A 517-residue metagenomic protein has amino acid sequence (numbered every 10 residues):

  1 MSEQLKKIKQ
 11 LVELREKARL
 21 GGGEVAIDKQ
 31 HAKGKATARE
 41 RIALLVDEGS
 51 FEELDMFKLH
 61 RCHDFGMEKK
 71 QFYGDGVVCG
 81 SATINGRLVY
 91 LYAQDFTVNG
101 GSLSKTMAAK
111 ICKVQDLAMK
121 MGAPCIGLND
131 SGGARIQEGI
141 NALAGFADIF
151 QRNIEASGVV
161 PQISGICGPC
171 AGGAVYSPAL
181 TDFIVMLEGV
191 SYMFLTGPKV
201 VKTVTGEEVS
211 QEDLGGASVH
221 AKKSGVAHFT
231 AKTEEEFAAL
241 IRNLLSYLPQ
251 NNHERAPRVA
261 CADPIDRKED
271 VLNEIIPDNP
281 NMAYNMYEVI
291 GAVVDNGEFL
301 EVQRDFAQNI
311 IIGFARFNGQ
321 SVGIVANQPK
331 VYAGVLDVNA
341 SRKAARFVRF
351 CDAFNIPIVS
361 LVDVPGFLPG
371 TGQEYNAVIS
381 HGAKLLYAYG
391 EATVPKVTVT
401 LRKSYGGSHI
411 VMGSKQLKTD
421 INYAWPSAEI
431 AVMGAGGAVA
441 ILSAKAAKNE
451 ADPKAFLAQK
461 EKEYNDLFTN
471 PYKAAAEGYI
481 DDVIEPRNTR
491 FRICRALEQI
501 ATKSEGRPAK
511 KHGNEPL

Functional and structural regions predicted by a protein language model:
M1-L517: Ligand-binding clefts of soluble mixed alpha/beta catalytic domains
